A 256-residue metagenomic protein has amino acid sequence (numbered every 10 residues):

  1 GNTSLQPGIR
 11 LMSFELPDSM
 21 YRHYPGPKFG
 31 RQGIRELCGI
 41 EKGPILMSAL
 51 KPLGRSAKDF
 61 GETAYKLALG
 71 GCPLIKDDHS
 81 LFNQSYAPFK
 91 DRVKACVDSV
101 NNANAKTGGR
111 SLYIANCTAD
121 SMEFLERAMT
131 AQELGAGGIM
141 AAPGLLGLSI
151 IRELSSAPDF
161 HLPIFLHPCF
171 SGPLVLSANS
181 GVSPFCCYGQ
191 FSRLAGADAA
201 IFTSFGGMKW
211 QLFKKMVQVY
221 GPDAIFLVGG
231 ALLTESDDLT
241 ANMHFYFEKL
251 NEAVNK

Functional and structural regions predicted by a protein language model:
N2-K51, R55, K106-S111: N-terminal amphipathic alpha-helix/helix-capping segment at the start of soluble metabolic enzymes
P27-R35, L81-A103, S121-F124, P143-H161 (+2 more regions): Active-site-adjacent beta->alpha loops and helix N-cap segments on the catalytic face of soluble alpha/beta enzymes
G43-G61, S111-E123, F170-P184: Active-site mouth loops of central-metabolism enzymes
G43-S48, P73-H79: Gly-rich Lys/Arg/Thr-decorated short loops/hinges at beta-loop-alpha junctions or inter-strand turns that position
E62-D78: Catalytic domains of carbohydrate-active enzymes, especially glycoside hydrolases
E126-M129, L134-V228, V254: Catalytic alpha/beta core domains of metabolic enzymes, predominantly
I225, G229-S236, K249: A hydrophobic, small-residue-rich beta->alpha segment in the mid-to-C-terminal subdomain of diverse proteins
D238-K256: Extended, intrinsically disordered, low-complexity segments
